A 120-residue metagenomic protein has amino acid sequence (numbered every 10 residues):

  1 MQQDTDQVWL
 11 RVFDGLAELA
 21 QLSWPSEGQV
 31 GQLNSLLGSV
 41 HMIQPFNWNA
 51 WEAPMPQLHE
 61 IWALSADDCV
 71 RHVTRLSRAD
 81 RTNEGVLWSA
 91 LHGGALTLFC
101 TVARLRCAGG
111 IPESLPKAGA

Functional and structural regions predicted by a protein language model:
M1-N47: Short terminal alpha-helical segments
D6-W9, S23, H59, A66 (+2 more regions): Amphipathic alpha-helical coiled-coil segments with heptad-repeat character
V8-V12, H59-A79: Short amphipathic alpha-helical heptad-repeat segments
E18-S23, C69, R104-R106, I111: Compositionally biased non-globular segments, especially hydrophobic aliphatic-rich helices of signal peptides
W51-L58: Boundary/linker elements of alpha-helical solenoid repeat scaffolds
S77-A120: Amphipathic alpha-helical binding modules
